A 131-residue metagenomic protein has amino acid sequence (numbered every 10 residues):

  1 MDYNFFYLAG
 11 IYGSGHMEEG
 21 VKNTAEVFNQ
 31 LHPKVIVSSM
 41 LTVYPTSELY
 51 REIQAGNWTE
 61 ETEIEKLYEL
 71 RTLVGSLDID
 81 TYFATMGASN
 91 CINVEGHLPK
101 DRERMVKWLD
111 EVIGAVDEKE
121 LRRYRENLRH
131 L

Functional and structural regions predicted by a protein language model:
M1-G20, S39-P45, E52-T59: Conserved strand-turn element in the central/C-terminal portion of the radical SAM core barrel that lines
N23: Active-site glycine-rich loop that binds ribose-phosphate moieties when present
E26-L131: Auxiliary Fe-S-binding modules of radical SAM enzymes
